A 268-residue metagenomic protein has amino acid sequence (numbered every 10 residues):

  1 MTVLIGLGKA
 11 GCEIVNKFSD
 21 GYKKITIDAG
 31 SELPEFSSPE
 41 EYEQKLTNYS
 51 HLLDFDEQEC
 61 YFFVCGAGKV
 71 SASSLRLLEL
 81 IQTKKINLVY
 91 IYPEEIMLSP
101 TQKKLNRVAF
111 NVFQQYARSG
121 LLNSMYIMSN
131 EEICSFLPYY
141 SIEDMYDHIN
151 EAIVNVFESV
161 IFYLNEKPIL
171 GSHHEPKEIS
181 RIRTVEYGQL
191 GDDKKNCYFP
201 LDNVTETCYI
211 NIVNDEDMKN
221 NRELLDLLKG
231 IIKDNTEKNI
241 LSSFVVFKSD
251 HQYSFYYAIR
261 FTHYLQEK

Functional and structural regions predicted by a protein language model:
M1-K268: Tubulin/FtsZ superfamily GTPase core signature
